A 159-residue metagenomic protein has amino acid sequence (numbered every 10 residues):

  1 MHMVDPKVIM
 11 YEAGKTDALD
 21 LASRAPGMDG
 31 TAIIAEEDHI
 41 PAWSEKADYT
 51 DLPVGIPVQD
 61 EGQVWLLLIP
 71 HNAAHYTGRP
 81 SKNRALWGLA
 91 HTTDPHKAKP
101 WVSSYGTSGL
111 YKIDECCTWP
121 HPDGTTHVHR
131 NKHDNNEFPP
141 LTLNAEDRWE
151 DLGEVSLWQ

Functional and structural regions predicted by a protein language model:
H2-Q159: Tryptophan-rich substrate-binding surfaces of secreted polymer-degrading and adhesive proteins
